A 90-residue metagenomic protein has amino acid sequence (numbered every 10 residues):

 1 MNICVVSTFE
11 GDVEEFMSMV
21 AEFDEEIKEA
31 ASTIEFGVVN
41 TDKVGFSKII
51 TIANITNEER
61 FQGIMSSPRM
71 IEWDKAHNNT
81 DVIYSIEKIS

Functional and structural regions predicted by a protein language model:
M1-I71, T80-S90: Short S/T/G/P-rich N-terminal loop/turn motif that feeds into the first structured element of a domain
A76: Regulatory input/activation interfaces that engage signals or partners
